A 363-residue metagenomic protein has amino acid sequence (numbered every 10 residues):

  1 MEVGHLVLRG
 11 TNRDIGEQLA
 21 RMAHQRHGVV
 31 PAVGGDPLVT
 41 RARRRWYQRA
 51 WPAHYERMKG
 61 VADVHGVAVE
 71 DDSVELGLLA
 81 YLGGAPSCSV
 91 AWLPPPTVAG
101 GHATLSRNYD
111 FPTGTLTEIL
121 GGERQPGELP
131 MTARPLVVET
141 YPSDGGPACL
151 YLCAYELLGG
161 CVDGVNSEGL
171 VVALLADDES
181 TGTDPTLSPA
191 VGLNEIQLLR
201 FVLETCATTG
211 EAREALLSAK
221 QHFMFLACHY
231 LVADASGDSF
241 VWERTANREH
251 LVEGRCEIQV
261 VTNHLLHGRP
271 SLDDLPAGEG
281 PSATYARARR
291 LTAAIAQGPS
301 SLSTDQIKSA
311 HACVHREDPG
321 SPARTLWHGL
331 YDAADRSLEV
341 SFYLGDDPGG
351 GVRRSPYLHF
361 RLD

Functional and structural regions predicted by a protein language model:
M1-G100, A207-S218, H222-C228, A235-D238 (+1 more regions): C-terminus-biased signal that marks the final domain/tail of proteins
V7, D14, Q48-A190: A contiguous strand-loop segment
E17-A20, G164, V202: Cysteine-dependent hydrolase recognition
D110-F111, E179, R244-H250, L344-D347: A short, sequence-level motif marking secondary-structure junctions
A154-D163, E214-Q221, F225-T245, E249-L251: Structured soluble/peripheral alpha/beta segments that form catalytic or ligand/cofactor-binding pockets
D184, G192-L199: Flexible glycine/proline-enriched surface loops and loop-helix/loop-strand junctions
R200-C206: A conserved active-site cap/scaffold subdomain adjacent to cofactor or substrate pockets
H250-I258: Aromatic-residue-lined binding/catalytic grooves and analogous aromatic/hydrophobic interfacial grooves in multimeric
